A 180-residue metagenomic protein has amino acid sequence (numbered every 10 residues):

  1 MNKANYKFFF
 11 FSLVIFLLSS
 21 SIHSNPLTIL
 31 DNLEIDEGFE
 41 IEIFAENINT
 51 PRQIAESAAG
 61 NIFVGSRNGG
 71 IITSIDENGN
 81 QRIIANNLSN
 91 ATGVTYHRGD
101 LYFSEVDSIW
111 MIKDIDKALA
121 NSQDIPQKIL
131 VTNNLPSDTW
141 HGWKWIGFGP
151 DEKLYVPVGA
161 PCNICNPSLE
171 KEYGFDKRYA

Functional and structural regions predicted by a protein language model:
M1-K3, L18-P26: Basic/polar N-terminal segments that are highly enriched at the extreme N-terminus, encompassing both cleavable
N2, F16, K177-A180: Short intrinsically disordered, low-complexity coil segments enriched in acidic
N2-F10: Bacterial N-terminal signal peptides that target proteins for export
F10-S19: Bacterial N-terminal signal peptides
H23-A180: Beta-propeller domains with acidic blade repeats across secreted/periplasmic ectodomains and cytosolic WD/CNH propellers
